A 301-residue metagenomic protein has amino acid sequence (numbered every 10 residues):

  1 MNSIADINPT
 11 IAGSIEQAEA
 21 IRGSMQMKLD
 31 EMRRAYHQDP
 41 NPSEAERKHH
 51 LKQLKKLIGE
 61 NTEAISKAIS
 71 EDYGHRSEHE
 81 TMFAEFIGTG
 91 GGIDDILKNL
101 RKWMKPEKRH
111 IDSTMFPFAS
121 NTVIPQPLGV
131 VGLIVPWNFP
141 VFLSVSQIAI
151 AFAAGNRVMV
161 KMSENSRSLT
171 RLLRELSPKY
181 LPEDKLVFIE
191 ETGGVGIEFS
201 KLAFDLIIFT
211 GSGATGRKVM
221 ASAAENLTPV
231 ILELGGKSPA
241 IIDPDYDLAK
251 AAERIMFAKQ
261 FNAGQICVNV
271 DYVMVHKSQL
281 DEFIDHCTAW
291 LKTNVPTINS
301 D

Functional and structural regions predicted by a protein language model:
N2-N121: N-terminal Rossmann-like NAD(P)+-binding subdomain of aldehyde/semialdehyde dehydrogenases
I11, Q17-E19, A214-D301: ALDH superfamily catalytic-core signature
G23-D30, R34, A45, H49-K52 (+12 more regions): Replace "anionic and nucleotidyl ligands
R34-P40, L133, I241-I242, Y272-V275: Short, well-ordered beta-strand elements within core beta-sheets of diverse protein domains
Y36, P40, K55-I58, T62 (+8 more regions): Structural signal for hydrophobic packing residues in well-ordered secondary-structure cores of soluble enzyme domains
G88, V123-Q126, C267: A generic fold-level signal
D112-K250: Rossmann-like NAD(P) dinucleotide-binding subdomain of oxidoreductase/dehydrogenase enzymes
